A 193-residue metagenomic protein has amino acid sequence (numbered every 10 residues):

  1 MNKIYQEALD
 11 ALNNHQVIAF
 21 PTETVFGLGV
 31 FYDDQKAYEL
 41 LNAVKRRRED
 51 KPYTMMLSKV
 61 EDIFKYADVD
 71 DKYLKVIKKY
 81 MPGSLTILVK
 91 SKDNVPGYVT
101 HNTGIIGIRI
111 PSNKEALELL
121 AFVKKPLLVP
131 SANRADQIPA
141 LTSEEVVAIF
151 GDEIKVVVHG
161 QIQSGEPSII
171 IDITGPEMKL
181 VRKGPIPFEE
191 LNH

Functional and structural regions predicted by a protein language model:
M1-H193: Active-site-adjacent structural elements in enzyme catalytic cores
